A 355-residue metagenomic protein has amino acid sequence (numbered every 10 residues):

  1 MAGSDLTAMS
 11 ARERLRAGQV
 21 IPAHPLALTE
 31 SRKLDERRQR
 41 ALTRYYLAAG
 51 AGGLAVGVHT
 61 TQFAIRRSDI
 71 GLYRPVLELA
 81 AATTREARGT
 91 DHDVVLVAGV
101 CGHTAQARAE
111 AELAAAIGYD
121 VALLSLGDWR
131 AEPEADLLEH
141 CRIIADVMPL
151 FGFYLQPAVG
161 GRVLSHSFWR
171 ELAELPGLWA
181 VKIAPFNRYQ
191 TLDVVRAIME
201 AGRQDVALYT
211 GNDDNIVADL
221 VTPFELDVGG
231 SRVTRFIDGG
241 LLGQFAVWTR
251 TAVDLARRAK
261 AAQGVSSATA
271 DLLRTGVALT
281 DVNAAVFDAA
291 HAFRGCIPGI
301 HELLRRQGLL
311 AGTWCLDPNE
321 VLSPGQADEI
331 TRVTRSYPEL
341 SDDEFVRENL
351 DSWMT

Functional and structural regions predicted by a protein language model:
A2-A11, I21-P25, A49, S231-T355: C-terminal alpha-helical cap/extension of soluble enzyme domains
A2-H166, E344-W353: Active-site beta->alpha loop and helix N-cap motifs at the rims of alpha/beta catalytic domains
D35-R38, L42, L72, V76 (+11 more regions): General structural feature for long, well-ordered alpha-helical segments within catalytic domains of soluble enzymes
Y73-V76, A107-A116, A173, M199-R203 (+4 more regions): Short, charged low-complexity intrinsically disordered segments located at boundaries of structured domains
T84, T90, E200-V206, Q263 (+2 more regions): Structural alpha-beta junctions
V121-I143, F186-V194, V217, V221-F224 (+2 more regions): Repeat-unit-sized solenoid/scaffold elements
D146, Q156-C296: Catalytic alpha/beta core domains of metabolic enzymes, predominantly
